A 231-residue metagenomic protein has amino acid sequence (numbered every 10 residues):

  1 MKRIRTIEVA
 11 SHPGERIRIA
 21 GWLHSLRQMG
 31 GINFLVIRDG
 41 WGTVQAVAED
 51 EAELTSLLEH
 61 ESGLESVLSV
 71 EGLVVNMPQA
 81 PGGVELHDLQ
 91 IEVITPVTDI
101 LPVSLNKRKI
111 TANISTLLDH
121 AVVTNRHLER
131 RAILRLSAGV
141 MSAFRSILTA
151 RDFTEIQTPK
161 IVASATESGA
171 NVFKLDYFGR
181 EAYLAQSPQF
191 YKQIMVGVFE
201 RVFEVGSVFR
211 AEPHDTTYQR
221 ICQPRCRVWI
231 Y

Functional and structural regions predicted by a protein language model:
M1-Y231: Class II aminoacyl-tRNA synthetase catalytic cores and aaRS-like
